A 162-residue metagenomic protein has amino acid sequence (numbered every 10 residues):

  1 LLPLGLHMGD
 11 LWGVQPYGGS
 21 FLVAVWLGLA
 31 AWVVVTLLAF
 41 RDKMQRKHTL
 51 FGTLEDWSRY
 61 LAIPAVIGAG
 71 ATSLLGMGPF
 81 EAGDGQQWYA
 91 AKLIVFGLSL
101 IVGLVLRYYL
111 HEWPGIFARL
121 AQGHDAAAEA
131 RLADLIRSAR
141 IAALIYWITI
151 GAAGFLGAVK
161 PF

Functional and structural regions predicted by a protein language model:
L2-F162: Polytopic transmembrane helical bundles with strong interfacial aromatic enrichment
